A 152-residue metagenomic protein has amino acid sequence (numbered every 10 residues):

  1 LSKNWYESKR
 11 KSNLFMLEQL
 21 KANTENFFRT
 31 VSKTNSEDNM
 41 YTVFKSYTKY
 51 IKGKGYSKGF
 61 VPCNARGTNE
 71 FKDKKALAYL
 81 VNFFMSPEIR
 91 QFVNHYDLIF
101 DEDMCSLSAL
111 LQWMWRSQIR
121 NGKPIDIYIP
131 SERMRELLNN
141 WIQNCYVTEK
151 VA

Functional and structural regions predicted by a protein language model:
L1-V61: Positively charged, amphipathic N-terminal segments that serve as targeting/anchoring signals
K54-L137, Q143-V151: Conserved RecA-like P-loop NTPase helicase motor core
